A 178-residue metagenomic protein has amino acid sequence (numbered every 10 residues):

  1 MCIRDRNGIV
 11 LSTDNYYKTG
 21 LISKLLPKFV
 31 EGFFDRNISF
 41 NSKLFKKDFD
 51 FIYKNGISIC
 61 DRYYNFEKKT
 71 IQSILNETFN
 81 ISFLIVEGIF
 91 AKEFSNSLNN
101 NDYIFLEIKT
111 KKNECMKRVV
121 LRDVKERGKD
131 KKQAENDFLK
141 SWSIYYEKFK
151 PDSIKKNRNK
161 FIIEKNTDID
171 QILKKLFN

Functional and structural regions predicted by a protein language model:
M1-I3: Short, small-residue-biased leader/transition segments that mark boundaries at the very start of proteins
R6-S23: Short beta-strand-centered segment that lines the nucleotide-binding/catalytic pocket of NTP-utilizing
G8-V10, Y103-E107, K160-I163: Conserved beta-strand scaffold positions in the cores of enzyme catalytic domains, especially in NTP/NDP-utilizing
K18, S23-K68: Conserved nucleotide-sensing/catalytic segment adjacent to the nucleotide-binding pocket in NTP-handling enzymes
G20-L21, C115-V120, I172-K174: Short, charged, surface-exposed secondary-structure boundary motifs
I71-G128: ATP-dependent NMP and nucleoside kinases share a basic, alpha-helical "lid"
F79-I81, L121-V124, S143-N178: NTP-dependent small-molecule kinase module
A134-D137, S141: An accessory alpha-helical subdomain
